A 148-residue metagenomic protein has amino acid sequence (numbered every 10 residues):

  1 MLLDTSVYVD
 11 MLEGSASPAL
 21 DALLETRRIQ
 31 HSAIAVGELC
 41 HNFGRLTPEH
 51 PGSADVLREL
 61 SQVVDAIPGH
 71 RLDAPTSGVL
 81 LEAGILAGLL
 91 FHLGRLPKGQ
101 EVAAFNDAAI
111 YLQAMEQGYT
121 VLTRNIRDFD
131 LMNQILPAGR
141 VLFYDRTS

Functional and structural regions predicted by a protein language model:
M1-E38, N42-Q62: Short, well-structured N-terminal submotif of metal-dependent ribonuclease cores
V7-Y8, A35, V79, I110 (+1 more regions): Alpha-helix capping/helix-boundary segments
E38, E82, L131: Phosphate- and divalent-cation-binding pockets in alpha/beta enzyme and binding domains that engage nucleotide-derived
H41-L46, H70-T120: Active-site neighborhoods of divalent-metal-dependent phosphate/nucleic-acid chemistry enzymes
T47-H50, L90-F91, G139-L142: Short, hinge-like loop/turn segments at secondary-structure boundaries
V63-H70: Helix-adjacent hinge/juxtasegments
Y111-S148: Acidic, PIN/NYN-like endoribonuclease modules and their adjacent C-terminal/linker elements
